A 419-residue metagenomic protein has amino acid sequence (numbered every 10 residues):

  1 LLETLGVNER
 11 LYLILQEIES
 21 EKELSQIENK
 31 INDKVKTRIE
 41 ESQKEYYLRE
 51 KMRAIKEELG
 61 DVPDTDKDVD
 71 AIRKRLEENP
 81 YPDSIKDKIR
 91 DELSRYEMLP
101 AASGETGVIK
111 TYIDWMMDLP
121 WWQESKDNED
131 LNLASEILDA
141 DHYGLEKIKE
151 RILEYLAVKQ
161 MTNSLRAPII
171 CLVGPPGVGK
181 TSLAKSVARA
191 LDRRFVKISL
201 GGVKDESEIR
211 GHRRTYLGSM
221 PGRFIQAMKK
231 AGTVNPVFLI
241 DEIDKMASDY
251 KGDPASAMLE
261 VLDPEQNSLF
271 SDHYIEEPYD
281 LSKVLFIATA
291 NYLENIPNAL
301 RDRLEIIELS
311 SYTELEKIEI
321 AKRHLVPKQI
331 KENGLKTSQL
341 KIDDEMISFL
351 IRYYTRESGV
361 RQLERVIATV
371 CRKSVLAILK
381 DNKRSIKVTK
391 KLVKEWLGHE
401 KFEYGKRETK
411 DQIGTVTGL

Functional and structural regions predicted by a protein language model:
L1-V158, T162: Extended, charged alpha-helical coiled-coil/arm scaffolds that mediate oligomerization and mechanical coupling in large
N79-K86, W122-K126, G232, Y292-D302 (+2 more regions): Conserved C-terminal "switch" segment of AAA+ ATPases
S164-I170, V234-P236, V284: Pre-Walker A (Motif I) flank of P-loop NTPase domains
R166-L200, K229, L259, D263: Walker A/P-loop
A190-M220, A227, A247, E316: AAA+/P-loop NTPase substrate/partner-engagement loops
A231-N235, D253, S271-T289, L340-I342 (+1 more regions): AAA+/SF3 P-loop NTPase mechanochemical coupling elements
I240-Y279, K283: Conserved catalytic/switch belt of AAA+ P-loop NTPases
R361, R365-L419: C-terminal engagement/docking regions of AAA+ P-loop ATPases
